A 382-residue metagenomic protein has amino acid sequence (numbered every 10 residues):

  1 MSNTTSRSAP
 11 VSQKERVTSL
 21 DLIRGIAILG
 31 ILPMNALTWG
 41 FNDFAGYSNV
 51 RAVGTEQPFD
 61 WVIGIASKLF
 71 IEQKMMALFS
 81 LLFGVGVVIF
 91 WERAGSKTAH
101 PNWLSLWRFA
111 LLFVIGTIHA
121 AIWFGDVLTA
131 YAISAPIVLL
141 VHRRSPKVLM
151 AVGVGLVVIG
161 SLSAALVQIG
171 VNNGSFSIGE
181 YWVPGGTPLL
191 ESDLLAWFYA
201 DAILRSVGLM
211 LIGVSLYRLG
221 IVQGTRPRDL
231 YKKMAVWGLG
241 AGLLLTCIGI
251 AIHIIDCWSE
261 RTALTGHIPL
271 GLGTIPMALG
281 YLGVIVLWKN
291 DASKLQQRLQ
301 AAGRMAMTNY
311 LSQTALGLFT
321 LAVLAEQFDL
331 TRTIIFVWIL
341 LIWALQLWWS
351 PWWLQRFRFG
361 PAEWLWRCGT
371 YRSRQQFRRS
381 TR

Functional and structural regions predicted by a protein language model:
S2-F83: N-terminal signal-anchor module of multipass membrane proteins
R16-L22, A27, M234-V236, K289-L316 (+1 more regions): Functional transmembrane helices that form membrane-embedded active or gating regions
T18-D43, M76-G86, F113-I122, A241-A251 (+1 more regions): Kinked, hydrophobic transmembrane alpha-helices enriched for aromatic residues and small/kink-inducing positions
V62, Q355-R382: Membrane-proximal soluble regions of multi-pass membrane proteins
A77-E92, L128-H142, Y199-G224, G273-S293: Specific transmembrane alpha-helix
A99-W103, I137-V158, S215-G240: Solvent-exposed interhelical
V154-L219: Long hydrophobic alpha-helical segments that form multi-pass transmembrane helix bundles in integral membrane proteins
C257-R356: Alpha-helical transmembrane segments of multi-pass integral membrane proteins
